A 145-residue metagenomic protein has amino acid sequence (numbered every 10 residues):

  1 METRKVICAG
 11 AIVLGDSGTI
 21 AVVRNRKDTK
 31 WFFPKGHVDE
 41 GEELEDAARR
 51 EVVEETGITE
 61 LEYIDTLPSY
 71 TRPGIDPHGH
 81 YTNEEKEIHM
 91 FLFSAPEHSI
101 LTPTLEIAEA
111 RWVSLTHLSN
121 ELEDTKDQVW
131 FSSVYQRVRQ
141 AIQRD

Functional and structural regions predicted by a protein language model:
M1-I20: Conserved N-terminal beta-strand and adjoining loop/helix that marks the start of the Nudix/MutT-like hydrolase domain
M1-T3, K30-W31, Y70-G74: Short, solvent-exposed loop/turn segments at secondary-structure junctions
K5, W31, E84, R111: Residues that recognize and position ribonucleotide moieties
I7, E87, E106-E109: A generic structural signal for well-ordered coil/turn residues at beta-strand boundaries that shape enzyme active-site
V13, L92-S94, S114: Short, well-ordered beta-strand micro-motif
G15-T59: Conserved Nudix-box catalytic region and its N-terminal flanking loop in Nudix hydrolases and closely related
T29-K30, I100-D145: Nudix hydrolase/Nudix homology domain
G57-H98: Active-site segment of metal-dependent pyrophosphate-handling enzymes, primarily the Nudix hydrolase catalytic core
